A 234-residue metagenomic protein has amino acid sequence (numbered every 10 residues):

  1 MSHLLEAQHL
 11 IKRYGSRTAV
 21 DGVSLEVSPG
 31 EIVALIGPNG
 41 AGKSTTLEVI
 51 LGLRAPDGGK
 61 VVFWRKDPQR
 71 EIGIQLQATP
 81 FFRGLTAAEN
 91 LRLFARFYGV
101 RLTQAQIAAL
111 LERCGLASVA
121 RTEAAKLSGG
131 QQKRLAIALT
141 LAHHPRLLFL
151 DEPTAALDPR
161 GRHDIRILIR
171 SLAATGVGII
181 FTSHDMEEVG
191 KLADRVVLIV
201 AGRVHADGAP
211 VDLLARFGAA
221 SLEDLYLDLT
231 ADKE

Functional and structural regions predicted by a protein language model:
A55-R70: Conserved ABC transporter NBD signature motif
R92, R96, L102-V119: Conserved ABC ATPase "signature" region
E123-L127: Conserved ABC ATPase signature
L148-D151: Catalytic Walker B motif of ABC-type/P-loop ATPase nucleotide-binding domains
V189-K191: A short, surface-exposed alpha-helical micro-motif characterized by mixed small hydrophobic and charged/polar residues
D207-G208: ABC ATPase "signature
